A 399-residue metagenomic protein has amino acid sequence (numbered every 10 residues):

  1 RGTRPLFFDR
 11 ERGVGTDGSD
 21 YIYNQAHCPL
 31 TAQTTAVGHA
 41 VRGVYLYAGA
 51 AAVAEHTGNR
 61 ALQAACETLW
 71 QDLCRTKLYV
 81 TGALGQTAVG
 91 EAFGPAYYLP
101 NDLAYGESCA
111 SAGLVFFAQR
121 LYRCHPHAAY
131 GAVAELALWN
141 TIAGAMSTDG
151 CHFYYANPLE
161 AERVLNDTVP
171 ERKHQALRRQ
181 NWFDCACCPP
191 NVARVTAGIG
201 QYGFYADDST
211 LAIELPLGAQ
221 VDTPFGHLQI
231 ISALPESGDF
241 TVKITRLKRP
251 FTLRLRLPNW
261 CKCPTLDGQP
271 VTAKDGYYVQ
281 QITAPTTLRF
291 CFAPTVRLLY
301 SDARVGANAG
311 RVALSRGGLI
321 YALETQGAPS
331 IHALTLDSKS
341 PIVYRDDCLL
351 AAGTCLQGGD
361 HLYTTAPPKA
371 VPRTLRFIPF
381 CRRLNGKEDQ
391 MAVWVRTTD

Functional and structural regions predicted by a protein language model:
R1-P5, S19, A65-G82, L136-S147: Long, well-ordered core segments of solenoidal/helical folds
R4-H39, A83-E107, G150-N181: Carbohydrate-binding/catalytic loop surfaces
G38-A48, Y105-G113, N191: Aromatic- and histidine-enriched alpha-helix N-cap/loop-to-helix transition segments that scaffold the rims
Y45-R60, Y98-D102, G113-P126, Q201 (+1 more regions): Well-ordered alpha-helical scaffold segments within catalytic/enzyme domains
C66, A132-N140, A145-K243, T287 (+1 more regions): C-terminal beta-rich recognition modules with glycine/proline-rich loops and embedded aromatic residues
Y122-G131, P258, P264: Carbohydrate-binding surfaces of carbohydrate-active enzymes
K243, R249-P258: Surface-exposed beta-strand/loop patches in extracellular or lumenal glycoproteins
C261-Q281, V296-R304: Solvent-exposed beta-strand/loop surfaces of large extracellular or lumenal domains
